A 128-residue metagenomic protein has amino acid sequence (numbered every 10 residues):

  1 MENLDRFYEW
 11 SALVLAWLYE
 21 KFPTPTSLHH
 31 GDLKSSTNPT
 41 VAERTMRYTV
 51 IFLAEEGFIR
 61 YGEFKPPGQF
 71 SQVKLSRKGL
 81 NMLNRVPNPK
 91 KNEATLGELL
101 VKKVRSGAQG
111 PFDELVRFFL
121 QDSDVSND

Functional and structural regions predicted by a protein language model:
M1-T24: Short alpha-helical segments that sit at the start of domains
L18-F22, L53, M82-V86: Generic structural signal for hydrophobic core residues of well-folded globular domains
P23-T37: Short acidic, hydrophobic short linear motifs in intrinsically disordered regions
P39-M46: Membrane-interface starts of transmembrane alpha-helices
R47-I51: Short, hydrophobic-biased segments on the C-terminal half of alpha helices that form "recognition helices"
A54-P67: A short, conserved structural fragment
S71-K103: Short, amphipathic alpha-helical interaction segments positioned at domain boundaries
E93-D128: Membrane-inserting effector segments that mediate pore formation, membrane fusion, or transient membrane insertion
